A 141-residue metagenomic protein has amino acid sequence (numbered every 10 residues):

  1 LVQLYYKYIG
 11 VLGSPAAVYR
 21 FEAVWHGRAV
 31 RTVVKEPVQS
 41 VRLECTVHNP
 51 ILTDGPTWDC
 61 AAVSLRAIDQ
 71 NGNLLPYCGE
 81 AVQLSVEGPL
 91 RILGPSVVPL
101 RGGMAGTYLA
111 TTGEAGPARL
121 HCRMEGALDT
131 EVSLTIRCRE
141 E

Functional and structural regions predicted by a protein language model:
L1-E141: The feature marks long extracellular or luminal low-complexity segments
